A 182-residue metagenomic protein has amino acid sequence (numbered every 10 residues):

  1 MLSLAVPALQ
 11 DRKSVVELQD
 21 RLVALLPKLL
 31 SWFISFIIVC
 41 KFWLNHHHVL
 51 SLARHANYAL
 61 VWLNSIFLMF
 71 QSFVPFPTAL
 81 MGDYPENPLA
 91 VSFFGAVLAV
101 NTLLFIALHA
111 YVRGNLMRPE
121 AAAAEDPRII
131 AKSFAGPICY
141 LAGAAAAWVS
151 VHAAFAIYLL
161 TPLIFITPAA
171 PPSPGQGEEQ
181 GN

Functional and structural regions predicted by a protein language model:
M1-N182: Multi-pass alpha-helical transmembrane bundle typical of ion/small-solute transporters and intramembrane aspartyl
